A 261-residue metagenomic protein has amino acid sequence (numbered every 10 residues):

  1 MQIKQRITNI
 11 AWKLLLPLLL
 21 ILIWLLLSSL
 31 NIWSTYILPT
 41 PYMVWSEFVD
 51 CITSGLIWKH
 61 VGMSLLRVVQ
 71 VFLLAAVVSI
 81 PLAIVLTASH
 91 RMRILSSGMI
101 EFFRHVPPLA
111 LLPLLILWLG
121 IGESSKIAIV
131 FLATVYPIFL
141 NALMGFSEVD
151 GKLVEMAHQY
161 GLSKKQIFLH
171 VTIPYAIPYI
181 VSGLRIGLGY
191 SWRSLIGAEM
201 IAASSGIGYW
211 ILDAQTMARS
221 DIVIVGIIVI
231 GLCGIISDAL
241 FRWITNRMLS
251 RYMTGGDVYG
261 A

Functional and structural regions predicted by a protein language model:
M1-S28: N-terminal signal-anchor/first transmembrane alpha helix
I3-R6, L30-L73: Periplasmic/extracellular loop-to-transmembrane helix junction in inner-membrane transport proteins
F48, I57-V61, L65, L95-F103 (+7 more regions): Hydrophobic alpha-helical elements at and bordering transmembrane segments of multi-pass membrane proteins
Q70-I100: Transmembrane-helix boundary motif in ABC transporter permease subunits
H90, S147, S182, I224-A261: C-terminal transmembrane helix and the adjacent membrane-cytosol boundary/short C-terminal tail of inner/organellar
E101-P137, M144-G145: Generic hydrophobic transmembrane alpha-helix motif, especially the helices
A128, L132, K164-G197, I230: Transmembrane alpha-helices
F146-V149, M156-A176, T216: Short helix-to-coil transition segments within interhelical loops that connect adjacent transmembrane helices
